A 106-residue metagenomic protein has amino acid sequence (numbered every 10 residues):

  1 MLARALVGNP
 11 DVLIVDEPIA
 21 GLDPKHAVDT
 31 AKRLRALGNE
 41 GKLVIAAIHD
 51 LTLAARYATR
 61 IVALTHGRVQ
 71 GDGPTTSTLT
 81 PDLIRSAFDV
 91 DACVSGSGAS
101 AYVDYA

Functional and structural regions predicted by a protein language model:
L2-L6: ABC ATPase C-loop
V7-D11: A short, proline-enriched helix->beta-strand linker immediately N-terminal to the Walker B motif in ABC-type P-loop
L13-D16: Catalytic Walker B motif of ABC-type/P-loop ATPase nucleotide-binding domains
A27-E40: Helical segment within the ABC ATPase nucleotide-binding domain
I48-H49: H-loop/switch region of ABC-family ATPase nucleotide-binding domains
A54-R56: A short, surface-exposed alpha-helical micro-motif characterized by mixed small hydrophobic and charged/polar residues
R85-A106: ABC ATPase nucleotide-binding domains
